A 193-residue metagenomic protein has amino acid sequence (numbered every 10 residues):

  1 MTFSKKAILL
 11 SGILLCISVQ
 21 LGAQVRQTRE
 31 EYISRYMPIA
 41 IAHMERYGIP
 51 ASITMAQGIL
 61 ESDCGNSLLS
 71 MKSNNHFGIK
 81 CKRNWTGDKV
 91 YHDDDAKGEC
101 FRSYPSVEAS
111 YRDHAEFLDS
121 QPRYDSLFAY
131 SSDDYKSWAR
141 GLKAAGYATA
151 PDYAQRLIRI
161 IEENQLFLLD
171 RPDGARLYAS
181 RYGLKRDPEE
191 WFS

Functional and structural regions predicted by a protein language model:
T2-S4, L21-F192: Catalytic cores of secreted/periplasmic lytic hydrolases that degrade extracellular macromolecules
A7-I8, L14, L142: Small-residue packing motifs within transmembrane alpha-helices
L9-L10, I33: General helical structural elements
L10-S11, L21: Cleavable N-terminal signal peptides
C16-S18: N-terminal signal peptide c-region/cleavage motif recognized by signal peptidases
